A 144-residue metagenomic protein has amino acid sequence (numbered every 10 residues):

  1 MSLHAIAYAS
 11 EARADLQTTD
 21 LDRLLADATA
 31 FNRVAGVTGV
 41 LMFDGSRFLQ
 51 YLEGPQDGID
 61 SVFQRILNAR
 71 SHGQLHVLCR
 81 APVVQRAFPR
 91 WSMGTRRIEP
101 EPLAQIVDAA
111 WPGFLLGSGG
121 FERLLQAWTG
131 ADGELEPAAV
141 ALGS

Functional and structural regions predicted by a protein language model:
M1-S144: Charge-rich, low-complexity N-terminal segments
